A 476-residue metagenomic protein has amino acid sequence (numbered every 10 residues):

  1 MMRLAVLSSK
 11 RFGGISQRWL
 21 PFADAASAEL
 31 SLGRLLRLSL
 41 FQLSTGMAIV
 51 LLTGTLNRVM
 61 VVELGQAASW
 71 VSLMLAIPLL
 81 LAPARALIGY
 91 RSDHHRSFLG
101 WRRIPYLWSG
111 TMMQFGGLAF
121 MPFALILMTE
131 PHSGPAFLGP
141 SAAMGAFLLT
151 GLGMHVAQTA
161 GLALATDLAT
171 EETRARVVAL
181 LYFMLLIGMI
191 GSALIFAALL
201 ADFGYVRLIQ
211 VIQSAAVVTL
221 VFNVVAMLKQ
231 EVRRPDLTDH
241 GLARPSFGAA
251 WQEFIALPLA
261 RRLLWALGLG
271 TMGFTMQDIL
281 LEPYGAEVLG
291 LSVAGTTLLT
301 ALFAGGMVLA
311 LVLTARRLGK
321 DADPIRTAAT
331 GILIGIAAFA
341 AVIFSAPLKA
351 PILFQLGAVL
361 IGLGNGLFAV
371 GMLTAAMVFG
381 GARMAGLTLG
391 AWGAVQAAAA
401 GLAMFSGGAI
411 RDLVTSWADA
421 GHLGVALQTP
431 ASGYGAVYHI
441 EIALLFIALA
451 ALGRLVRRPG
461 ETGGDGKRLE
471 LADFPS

Functional and structural regions predicted by a protein language model:
M1-L32, P131-A146, V156-L162, L168-L267 (+3 more regions): Intracellular loop-helix junctions on the cytosolic face of multi-pass helical membrane proteins
G54-W70, I279-T296: Short amphipathic helix-loop junctions that connect adjacent transmembrane helices in Major Facilitator Superfamily/SLC
A68-S69, P140-S141, E171-L180, V293-A294 (+1 more regions): Loop-to-transmembrane helix entry/capping segments in MFS-fold secondary transporters and related SLC/MFSD carriers
L81-A84, T296-K320, G335-A338: Transmembrane alpha-helices of Major Facilitator/SLC transporters
P83-G100, L200, L309-R326: Helix-to-loop junctions at the C-terminal end of transmembrane segments in multipass secondary transporters
L107-F137, L333-K349: C-terminal ends and interior cores of transmembrane alpha-helices in multi-pass membrane transporters/permeases
V156-A169, L367-G381: Intracellular juxtamembrane helix-capping segments at the cytosolic ends of symmetry-related transmembrane helices
A328-M372: C-terminal transmembrane helical hairpin of 12-TM major facilitator-type secondary transporters
